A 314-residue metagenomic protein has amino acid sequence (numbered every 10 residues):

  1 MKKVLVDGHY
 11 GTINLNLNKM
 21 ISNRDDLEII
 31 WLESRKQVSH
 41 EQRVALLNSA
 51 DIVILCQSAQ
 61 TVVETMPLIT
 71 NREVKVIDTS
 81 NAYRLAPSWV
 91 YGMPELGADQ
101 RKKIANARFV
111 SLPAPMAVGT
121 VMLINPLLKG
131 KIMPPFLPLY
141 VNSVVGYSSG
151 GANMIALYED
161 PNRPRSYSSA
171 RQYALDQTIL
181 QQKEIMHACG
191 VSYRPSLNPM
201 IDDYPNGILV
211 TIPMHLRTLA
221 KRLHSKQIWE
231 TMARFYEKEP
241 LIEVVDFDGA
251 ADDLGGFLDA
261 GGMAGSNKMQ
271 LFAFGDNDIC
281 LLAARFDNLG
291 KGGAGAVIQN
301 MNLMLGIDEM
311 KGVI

Functional and structural regions predicted by a protein language model:
M1-Y173, F274-D276, K311-V313: N-terminal Rossmann-like NAD(P) cofactor-binding subdomain of oxidoreductases, focused on the glycine-rich
G8, T12, P115-M122, D176-K183 (+4 more regions): Conserved active-site and cofactor/substrate-binding residues in soluble primary-metabolism enzymes
N18, V121-L128, Q182-M186, W229 (+1 more regions): Predominant activation on well-ordered alpha-helical scaffold segments within soluble catalytic domains
I29, P195-L197, I242: Generic structural signal for residues in well-ordered beta-strands
A107, A170, G207-T211, I279-L281: Short, solvent-exposed beta-strand edge segments and adjacent coil->beta transition regions
G119-T120, S149-A152, Y204-I208, A220-L223: Short acidic/glycine-rich loop or secondary-structure boundary segments that cap or lie
I179-P205, L209-T211: Oxyanion-binding "anion nests"
P213-I314: C-terminal active-site/capping subdomain that shapes the small-molecule cofactor and substrate pocket of enzyme
